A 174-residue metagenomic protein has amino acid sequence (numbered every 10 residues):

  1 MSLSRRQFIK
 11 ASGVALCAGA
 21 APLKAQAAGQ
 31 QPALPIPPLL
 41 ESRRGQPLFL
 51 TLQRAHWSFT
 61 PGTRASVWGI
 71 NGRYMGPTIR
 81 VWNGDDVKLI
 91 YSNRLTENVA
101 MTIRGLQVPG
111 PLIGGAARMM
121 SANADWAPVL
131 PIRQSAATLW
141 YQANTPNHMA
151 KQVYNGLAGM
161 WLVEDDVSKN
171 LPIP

Functional and structural regions predicted by a protein language model:
M1, Q7-A27: N-terminal export signals
A25-P174: Histidine-centered copper-binding motifs that mark active-site loops of extracellular/periplasmic copper enzymes
